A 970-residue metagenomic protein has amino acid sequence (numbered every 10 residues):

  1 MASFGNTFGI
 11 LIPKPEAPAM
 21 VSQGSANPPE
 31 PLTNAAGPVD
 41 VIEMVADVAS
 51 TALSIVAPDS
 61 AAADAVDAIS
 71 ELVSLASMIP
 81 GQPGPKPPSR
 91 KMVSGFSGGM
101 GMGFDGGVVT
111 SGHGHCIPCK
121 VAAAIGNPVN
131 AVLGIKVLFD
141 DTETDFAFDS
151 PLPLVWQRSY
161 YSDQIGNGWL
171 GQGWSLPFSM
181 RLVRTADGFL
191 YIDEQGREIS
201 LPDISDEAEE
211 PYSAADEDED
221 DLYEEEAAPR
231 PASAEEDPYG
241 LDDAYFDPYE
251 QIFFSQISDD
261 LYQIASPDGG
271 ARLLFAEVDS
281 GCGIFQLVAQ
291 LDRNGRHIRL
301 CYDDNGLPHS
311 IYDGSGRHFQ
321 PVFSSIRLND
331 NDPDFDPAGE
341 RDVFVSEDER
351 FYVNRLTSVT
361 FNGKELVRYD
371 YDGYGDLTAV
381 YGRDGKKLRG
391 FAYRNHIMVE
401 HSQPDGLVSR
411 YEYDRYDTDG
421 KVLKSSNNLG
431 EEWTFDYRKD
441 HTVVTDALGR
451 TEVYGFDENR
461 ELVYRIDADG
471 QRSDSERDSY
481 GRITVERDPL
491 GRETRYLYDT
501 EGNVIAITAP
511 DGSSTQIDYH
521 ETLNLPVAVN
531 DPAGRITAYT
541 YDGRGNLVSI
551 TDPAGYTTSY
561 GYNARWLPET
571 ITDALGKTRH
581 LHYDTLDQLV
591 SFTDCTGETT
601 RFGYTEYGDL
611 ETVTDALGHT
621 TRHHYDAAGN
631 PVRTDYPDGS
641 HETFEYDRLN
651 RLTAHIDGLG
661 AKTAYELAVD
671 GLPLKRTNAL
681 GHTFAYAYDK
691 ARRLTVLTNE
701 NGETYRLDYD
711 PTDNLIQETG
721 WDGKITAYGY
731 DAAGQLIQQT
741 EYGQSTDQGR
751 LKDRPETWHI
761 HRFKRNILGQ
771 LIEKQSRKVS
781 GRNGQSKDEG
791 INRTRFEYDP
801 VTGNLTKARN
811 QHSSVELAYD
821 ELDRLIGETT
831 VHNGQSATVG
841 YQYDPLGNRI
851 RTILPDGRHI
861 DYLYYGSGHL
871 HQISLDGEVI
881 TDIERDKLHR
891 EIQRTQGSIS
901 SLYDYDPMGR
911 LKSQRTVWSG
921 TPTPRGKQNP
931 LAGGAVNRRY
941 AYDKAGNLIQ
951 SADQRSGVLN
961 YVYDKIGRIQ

Functional and structural regions predicted by a protein language model:
M1-N34, V41-V56, A62-S162, Y223: Intrinsically disordered, low-complexity segments enriched in small residues
G37, A61-D67, H113, I117 (+4 more regions): Non-membrane alpha-helical secondary structure
E143-Y161, W169-G171, S175-S179, Y191-E194 (+1 more regions): Short, conserved DNA-binding cores of transcription-related domains
S162, Q172, G188-Y191, Q195-Q970: Extended charged/polar low-complexity repeat regions
